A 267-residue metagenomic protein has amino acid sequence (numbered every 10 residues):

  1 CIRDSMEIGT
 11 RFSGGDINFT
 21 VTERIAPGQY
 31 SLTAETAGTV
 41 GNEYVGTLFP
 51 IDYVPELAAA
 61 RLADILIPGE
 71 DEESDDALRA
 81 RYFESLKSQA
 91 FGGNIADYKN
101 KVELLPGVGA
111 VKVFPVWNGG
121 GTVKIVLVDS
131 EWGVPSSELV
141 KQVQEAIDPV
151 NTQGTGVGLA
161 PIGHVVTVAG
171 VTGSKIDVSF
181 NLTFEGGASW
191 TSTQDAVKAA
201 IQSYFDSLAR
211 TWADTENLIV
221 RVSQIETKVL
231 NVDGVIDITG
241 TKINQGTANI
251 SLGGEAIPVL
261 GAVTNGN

Functional and structural regions predicted by a protein language model:
C1-S5: Conserved small/polar residues in nucleotide/adenosyl-binding loops
E7-R24: Ser/Thr/Gly-rich low-complexity blocks that favor extended beta-strand/coil architectures
G9, T22, E43-D52, G163 (+2 more regions): Glycine-centered loop/turn motifs
G9-T10, A169, S192-N267: An aromatic-glycine-centered, glycine-rich loop/turn in mixed alpha/beta architecture
V21, K87-L218: Carbohydrate-recognition loop of C-type lectin domains
P27-K87, Q144-E145: Catalytic P-loop NTP-binding/switch module of NTPases
P68-E72, G170-T183, S223-I225, L230: Short, low-order "capping/linker" segments at domain edges
